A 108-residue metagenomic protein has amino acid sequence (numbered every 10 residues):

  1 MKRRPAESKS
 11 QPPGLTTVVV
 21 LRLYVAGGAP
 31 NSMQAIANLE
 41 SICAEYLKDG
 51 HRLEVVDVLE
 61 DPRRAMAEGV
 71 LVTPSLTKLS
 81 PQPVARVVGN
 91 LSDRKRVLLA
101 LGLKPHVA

Functional and structural regions predicted by a protein language model:
M1-G14: N-terminal leader/targeting and pre-domain segments
P13-E45: Local sequence-structure signature of Cys/Sec-based thiol-disulfide redox active-site neighborhoods
M33, R64, V84-R86: Switch/connector loops and helix/strand junctions flanking conserved nucleotide-binding motifs in nucleotide-processing
Y46-E54: A generic structural motif
E54-V72, R96-L103: Thioredoxin-like thiol-disulfide oxidoreductase module
T73-A85: A short, hydrophobic beta-strand/beta-hairpin element that forms part of a small beta-sheet core
V87-A108: A cross-taxonomic marker for long C-terminal extensions/tails that follow the last structured domain
